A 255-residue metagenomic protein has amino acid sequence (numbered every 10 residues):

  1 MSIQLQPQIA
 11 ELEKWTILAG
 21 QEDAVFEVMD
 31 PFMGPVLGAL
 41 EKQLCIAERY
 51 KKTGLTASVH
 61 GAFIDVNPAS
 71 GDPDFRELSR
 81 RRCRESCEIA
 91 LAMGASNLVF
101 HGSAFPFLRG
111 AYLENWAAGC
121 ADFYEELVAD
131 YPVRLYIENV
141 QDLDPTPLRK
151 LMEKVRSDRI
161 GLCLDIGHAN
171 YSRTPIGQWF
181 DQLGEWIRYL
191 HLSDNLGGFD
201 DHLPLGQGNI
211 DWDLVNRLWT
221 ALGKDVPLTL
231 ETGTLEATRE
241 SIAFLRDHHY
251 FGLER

Functional and structural regions predicted by a protein language model:
M1-E85, L253-R255: N-terminal pre-domain/capping segments
M1-P7, F26-V28, A57-H60, L98-F100 (+4 more regions): Hydrophobic faces of well-ordered beta-strands that scaffold small-molecule active sites in alpha/beta enzyme cores
Q6-W15, D30-Q43, N67-A69, P106-L108 (+4 more regions): Acidic-and-aromatic substrate-binding clefts and catalytic sites of carbohydrate-active enzymes
W15-I17, S96, P145-I160, A169-R255: Histidine-acidic metal/acid-base catalytic patches
D23, A90, A95, P132 (+2 more regions): A structural motif
L40-C45, F75-C83, L113-A121, T174-Q182 (+1 more regions): Charged helix-capping and loop-helix junction motifs
I46-I64, A117-Y131, W212-L218: Alpha-helix-loop-beta-strand connector modules within alpha/beta enzyme cores
A69-G161: Active-site acidic/histidine proton-transfer and metal-coordination neighborhood in alpha/beta enzyme cores
